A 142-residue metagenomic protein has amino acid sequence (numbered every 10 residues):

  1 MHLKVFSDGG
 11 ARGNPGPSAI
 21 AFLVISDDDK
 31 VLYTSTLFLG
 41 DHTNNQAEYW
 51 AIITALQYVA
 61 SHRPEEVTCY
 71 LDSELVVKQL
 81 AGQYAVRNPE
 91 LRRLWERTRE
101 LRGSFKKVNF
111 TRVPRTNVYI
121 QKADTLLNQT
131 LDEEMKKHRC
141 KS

Functional and structural regions predicted by a protein language model:
M1-Q46, Q57-S61: RNase H-like nuclease fold core
L3-K4, H138, S142: Charged, low-complexity, intrinsically disordered terminal regions
G10-N14, I53-L126, L131-C140: RNase H catalytic domain
A47-A51: Loop-to-helix element that buttresses phosphate recognition and phosphoryl-transfer chemistry
